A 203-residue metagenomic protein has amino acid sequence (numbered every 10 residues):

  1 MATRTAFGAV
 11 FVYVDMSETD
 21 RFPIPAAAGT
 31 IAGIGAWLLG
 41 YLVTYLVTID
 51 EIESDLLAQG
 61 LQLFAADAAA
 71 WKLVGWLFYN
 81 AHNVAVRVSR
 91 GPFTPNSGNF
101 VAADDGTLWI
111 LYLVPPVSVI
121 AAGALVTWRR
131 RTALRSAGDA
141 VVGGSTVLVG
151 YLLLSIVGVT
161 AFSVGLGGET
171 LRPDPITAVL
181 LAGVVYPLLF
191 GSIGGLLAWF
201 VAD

Functional and structural regions predicted by a protein language model:
M1-G40, Y45, I49, L134-V141 (+1 more regions): Haloarchaeal acidic low-complexity proteome signature biased toward cell-envelope/secretome components but also
R4, R21, R87-R90, R129-R131 (+2 more regions): Arginine residue identity/basic-tract feature
D20-A36, F93-A133, L188-D203: Transmembrane alpha-helical segments in integral membrane proteins
I34-Y112, S163-V179: Long, glycine/tryptophan/cysteine-rich extracytoplasmic
V126-D203: Alpha-helical transmembrane segments of multi-pass integral membrane proteins, characterized by long hydrophobic
